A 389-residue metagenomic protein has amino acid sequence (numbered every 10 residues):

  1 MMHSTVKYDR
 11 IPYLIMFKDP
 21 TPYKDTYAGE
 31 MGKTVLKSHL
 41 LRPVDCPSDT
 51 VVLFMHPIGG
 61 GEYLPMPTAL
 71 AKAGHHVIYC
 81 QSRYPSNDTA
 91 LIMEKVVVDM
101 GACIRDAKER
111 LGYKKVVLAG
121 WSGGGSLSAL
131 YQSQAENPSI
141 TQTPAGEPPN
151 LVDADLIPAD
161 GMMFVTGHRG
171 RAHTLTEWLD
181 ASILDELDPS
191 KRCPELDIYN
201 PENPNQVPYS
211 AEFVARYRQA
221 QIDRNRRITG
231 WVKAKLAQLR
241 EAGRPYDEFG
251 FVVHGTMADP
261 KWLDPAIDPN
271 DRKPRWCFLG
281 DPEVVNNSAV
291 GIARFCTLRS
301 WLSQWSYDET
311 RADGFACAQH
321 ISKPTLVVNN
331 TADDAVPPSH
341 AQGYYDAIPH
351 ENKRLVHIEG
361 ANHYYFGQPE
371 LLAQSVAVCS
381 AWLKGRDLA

Functional and structural regions predicted by a protein language model:
M1-T50, Q368: N-terminal cap/lid segment of alpha/beta-hydrolase-fold proteins
V35-K37, L41-N87: Short, surface-exposed "cap/lid" segments of acyl-processing enzymes
R83-V117, P369-S375: Catalytic nucleophile-loop/oxyanion-hole region of alpha/beta-hydrolase and closely related hydrolase-like folds
D106-E109, K115-L187: Primarily recognizes the serine-hydrolase "nucleophile elbow" in alpha/beta-hydrolase and SGNH/GDSL folds
L151-F278: Alpha/beta-hydrolase-fold enzymes
I321, V327-N329, D333: Short beta-strand/loop motif that positions the catalytic acidic residue of the alpha/beta-hydrolase fold
D346-Y364: Catalytic histidine neighborhood in serine/cysteine hydrolases with alpha/beta-hydrolase-type architecture
E359-A389: Catalytic active-site module of serine/aspartate enzymes centered on a nucleophile-bearing elbow/loop
